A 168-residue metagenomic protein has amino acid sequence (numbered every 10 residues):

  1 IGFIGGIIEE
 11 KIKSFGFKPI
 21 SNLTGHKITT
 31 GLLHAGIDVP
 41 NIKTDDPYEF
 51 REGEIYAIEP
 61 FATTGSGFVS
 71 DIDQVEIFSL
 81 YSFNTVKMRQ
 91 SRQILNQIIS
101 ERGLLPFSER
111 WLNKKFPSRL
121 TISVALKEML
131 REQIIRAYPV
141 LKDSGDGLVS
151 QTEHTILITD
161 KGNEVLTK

Functional and structural regions predicted by a protein language model:
I1-K168: Active-site neighborhoods and metal-handling regions in enzymes and metal-associated proteins
